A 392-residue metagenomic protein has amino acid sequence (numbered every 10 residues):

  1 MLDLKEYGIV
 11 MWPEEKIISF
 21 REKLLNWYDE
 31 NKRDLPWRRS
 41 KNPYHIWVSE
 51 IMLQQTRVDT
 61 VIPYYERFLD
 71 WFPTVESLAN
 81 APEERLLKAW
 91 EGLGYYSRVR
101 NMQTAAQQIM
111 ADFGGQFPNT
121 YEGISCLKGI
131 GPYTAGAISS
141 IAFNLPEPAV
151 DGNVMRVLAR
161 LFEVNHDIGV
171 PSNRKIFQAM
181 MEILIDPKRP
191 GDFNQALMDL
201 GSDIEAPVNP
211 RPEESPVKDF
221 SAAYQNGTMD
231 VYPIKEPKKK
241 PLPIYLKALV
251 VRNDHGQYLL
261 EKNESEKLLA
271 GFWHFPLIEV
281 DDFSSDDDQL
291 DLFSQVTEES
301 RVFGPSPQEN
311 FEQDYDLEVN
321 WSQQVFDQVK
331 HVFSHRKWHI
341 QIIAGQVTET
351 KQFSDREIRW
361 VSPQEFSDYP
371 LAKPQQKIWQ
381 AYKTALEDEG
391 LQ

Functional and structural regions predicted by a protein language model:
M1-K32, R39, S202-Q392: Intrinsically disordered, low-complexity, charged terminal extensions of DNA damage-control enzymes
D3-E15, W27-E213, V217-N226, D230 (+1 more regions): Catalytic cores of DNA base-excision repair glycosylases
